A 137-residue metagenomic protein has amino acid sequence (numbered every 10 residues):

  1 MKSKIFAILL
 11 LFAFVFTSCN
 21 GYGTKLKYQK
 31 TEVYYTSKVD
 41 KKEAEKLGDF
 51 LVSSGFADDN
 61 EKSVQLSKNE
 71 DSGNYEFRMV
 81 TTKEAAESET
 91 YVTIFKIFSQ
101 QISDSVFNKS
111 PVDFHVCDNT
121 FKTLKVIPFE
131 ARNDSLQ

Functional and structural regions predicted by a protein language model:
M1-I5, L10: Positively charged n-region of N-terminal signal peptides that target proteins for export
V15-S18: C-terminal motif of bacterial Sec signal peptides marking the signal peptidase cleavage site
N20-Y22: Bacterial signal peptide processing site
K25-K27, S54-T81: Short edge beta-strands and adjacent turn/loop segments
Y28-K46: Post-signal peptide N-terminal segment of mature Sec-exported envelope proteins
L47-D49, F56-D58, A86-K109: Short, non-transmembrane amphipathic alpha-helical segments
V80-E84, C117-N119: Solvent-exposed coil/turn segments that connect beta secondary-structure elements in extracytoplasmic/periplasmic
I102-P128: A short amphipathic beta-strand at an alpha->beta junction
